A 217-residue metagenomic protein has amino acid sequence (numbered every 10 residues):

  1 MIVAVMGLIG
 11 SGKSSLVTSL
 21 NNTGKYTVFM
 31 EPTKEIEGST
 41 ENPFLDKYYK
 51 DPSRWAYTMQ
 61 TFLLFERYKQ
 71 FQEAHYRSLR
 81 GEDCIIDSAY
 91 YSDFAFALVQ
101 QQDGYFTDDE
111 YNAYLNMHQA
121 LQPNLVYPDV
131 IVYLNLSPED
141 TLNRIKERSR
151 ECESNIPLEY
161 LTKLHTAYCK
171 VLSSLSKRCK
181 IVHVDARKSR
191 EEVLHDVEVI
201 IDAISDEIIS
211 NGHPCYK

Functional and structural regions predicted by a protein language model:
V5: Hydrophobic anchor at the beta1->P-loop junction of P-loop NTPases
L8: P-loop (Walker A) phosphate-binding loop of NTP-binding proteins
K13: Conserved lysine of the Walker
N22-Q60, F65: Conserved substrate/cofactor phosphate-moiety recognition/catalytic segment in nucleotide-dependent phosphotransferases
W55-L125: Glycine-rich phosphate-binding loop used to anchor ATP phosphates in small-molecule kinases, encompassing both
F94-T166: A glycine- and Lys/Arg-enriched "phosphate-lid" helix/loop adjacent to the NTP-binding pocket of small-molecule kinases
L142-K217: NTP-dependent small-molecule kinase module
